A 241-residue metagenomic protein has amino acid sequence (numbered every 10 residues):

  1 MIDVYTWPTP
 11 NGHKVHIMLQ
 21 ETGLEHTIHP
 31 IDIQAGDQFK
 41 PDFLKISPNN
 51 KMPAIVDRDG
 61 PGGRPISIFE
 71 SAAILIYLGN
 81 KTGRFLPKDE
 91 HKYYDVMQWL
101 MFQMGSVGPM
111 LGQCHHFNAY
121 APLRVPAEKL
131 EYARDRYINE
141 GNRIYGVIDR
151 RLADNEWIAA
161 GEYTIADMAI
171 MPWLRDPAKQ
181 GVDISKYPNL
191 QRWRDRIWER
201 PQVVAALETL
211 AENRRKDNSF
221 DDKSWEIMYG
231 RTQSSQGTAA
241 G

Functional and structural regions predicted by a protein language model:
M1-Y132, E226, T232, Q236-G241: GST-like domain detector, emphasizing the conserved glutathione-binding G-site in the N-terminal thioredoxin-like
D32, I165, L210-N213: Short, solvent-exposed turn/loop segments enriched in Gly/Ser/Thr/Pro and often Arg
K45, E199, E208: Phosphate-coordinating loops and pocket residues in cytosolic domains that bind phosphorylated ligands
F69, H91, S185-N189, A205: Alpha-helix N-cap and coil->helix boundary residues
G79, W173-L174, L207: Active-site-flanking alpha-helical
Q103-P201, A239-G241: GST-like fold's C-terminal all-alpha helical module
A206-A240: Terminal-tail/helix-coil boundary detector
